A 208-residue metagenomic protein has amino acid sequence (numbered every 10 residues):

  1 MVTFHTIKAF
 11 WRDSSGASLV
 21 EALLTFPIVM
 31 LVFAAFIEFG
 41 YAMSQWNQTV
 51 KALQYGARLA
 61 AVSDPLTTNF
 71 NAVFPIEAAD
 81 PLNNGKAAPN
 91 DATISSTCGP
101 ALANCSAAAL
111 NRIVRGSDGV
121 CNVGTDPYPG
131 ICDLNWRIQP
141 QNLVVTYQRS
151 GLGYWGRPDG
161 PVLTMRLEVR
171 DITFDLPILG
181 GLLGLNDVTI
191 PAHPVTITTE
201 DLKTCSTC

Functional and structural regions predicted by a protein language model:
M1-S15: N-terminal leader/signal peptides at the extreme start of proteins
V2-T3, Q54-C208: Short, conserved structural patches
K8, I37, Y41, R58-A61: Short amphipathic alpha-helical interface segments enriched in basic and hydrophobic/aromatic residues, used as
S14, N47-Y55: A broad detector of short, well-ordered amphipathic alpha-helices that serve as recognition/interaction surfaces
S15-L31, E38: N-terminal signal-anchor/signal peptide hydrophobic helix marking the start of the first transmembrane segment
E38-V50, P65-L66: Membrane-proximal amphipathic alpha-helices that sit immediately adjacent to an N-terminal transmembrane/signal-anchor
